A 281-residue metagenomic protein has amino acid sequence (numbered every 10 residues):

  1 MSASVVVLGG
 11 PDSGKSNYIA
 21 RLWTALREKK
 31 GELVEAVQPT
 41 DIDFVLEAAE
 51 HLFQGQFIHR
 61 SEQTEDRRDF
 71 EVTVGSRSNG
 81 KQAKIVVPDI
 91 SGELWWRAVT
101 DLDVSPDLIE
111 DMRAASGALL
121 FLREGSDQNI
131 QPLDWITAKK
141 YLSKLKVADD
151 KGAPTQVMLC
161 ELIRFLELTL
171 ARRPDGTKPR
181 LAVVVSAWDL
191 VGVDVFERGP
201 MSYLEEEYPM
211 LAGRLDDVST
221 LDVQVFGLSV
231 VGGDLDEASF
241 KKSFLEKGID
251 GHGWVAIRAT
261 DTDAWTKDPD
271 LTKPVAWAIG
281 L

Functional and structural regions predicted by a protein language model:
M1-D66, E71, G75-I85: Conserved G1/Walker A P-loop phosphate-binding module
M1-S2, D12, K81-Q82, R113-A115 (+2 more regions): Short, well-ordered loop/turn elements at secondary-structure boundaries
L8-G10, I90, L228: Structured beta-strand/turn binding interfaces of compact recognition modules in eukaryotic regulators
R21-L26, V104-S105, W135-K139: Amphipathic alpha-helical scaffolding segments
T24, G92, D189: Active-site micro-motifs of SAM-dependent methyltransferase domains
E62-L119, G125-D134: Switch II of P-loop NTPase G domains
I109-E110, G117-L281: Conserved GTP-binding G-domain of TRAFAC-class P-loop NTPases and closely related GTPase folds
